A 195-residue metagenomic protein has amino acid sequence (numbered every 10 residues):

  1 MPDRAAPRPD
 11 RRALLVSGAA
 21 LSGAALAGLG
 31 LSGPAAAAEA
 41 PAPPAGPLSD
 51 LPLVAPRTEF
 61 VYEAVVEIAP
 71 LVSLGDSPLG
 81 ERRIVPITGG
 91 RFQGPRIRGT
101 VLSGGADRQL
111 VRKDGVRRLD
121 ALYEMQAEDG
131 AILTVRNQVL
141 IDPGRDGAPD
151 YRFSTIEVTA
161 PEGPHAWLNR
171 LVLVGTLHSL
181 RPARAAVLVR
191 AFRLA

Functional and structural regions predicted by a protein language model:
P2-S22: N-terminal secretory signal peptides and thylakoid transit peptides that target proteins across membranes
R11-R12, G28-L31: Terminal non-domain segments
S22-G28: Bacterial N-terminal signal peptides
G30-P41: Signal peptide processing junction and immediate N-terminal pro/mature segment of secreted/exported proteins
A40-A195: Beta-strand-enriched cores of mature, soluble protein domains
